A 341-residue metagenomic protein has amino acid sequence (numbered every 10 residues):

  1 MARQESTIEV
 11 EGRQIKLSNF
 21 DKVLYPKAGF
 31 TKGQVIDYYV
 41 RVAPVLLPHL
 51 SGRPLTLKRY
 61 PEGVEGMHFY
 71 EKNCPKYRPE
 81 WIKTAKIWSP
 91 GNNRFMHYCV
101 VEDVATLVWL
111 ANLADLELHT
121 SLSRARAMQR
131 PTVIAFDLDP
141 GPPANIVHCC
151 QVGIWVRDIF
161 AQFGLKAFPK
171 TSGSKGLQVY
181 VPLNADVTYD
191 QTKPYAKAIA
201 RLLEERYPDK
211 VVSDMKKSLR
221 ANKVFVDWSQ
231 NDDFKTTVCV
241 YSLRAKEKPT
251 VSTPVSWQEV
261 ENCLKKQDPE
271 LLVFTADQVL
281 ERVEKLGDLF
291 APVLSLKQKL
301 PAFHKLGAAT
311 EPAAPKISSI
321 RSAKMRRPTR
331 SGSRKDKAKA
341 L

Functional and structural regions predicted by a protein language model:
M1-G29, I36, S51-G52, N93 (+3 more regions): C-terminal accessory nucleic-acid interaction domains of nucleic acid-metabolism proteins
A2-E11, R41, V45-A135, D139-P142 (+5 more regions): SsDNA-processing nucleotidyl-transfer enzymes
V23, V45, G63, K76 (+5 more regions): Short loop/turn segments at secondary-structure transitions that flank enzyme active sites
Y38, I146-L165, T192-P208: Long, well-ordered alpha-helical scaffolding segments within enzyme catalytic domains, especially pronounced
K58-Y60, A167-G173, D214-S218: Short beta-strand
P131-V133, K166, G176: Short glycine-rich loop/turn motifs
T171-V181: Short, conserved phosphate-binding/catalytic loop or strand-edge motifs used in phosphoryl-/nucleotidyl-transfer
Y180-T192: Catalytic palm subdomain of template-directed nucleic-acid polymerases, centered on the conserved carboxylate motif
